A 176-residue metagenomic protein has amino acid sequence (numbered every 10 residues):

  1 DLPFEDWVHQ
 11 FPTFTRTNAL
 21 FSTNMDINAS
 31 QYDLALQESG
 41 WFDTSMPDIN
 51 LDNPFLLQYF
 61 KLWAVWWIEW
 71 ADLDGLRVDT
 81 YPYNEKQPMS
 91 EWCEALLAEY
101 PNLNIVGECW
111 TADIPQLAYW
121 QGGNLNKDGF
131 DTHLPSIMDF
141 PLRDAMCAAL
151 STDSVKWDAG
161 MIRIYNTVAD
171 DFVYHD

Functional and structural regions predicted by a protein language model:
D1-W70, E91-E99, N104, P115-Q116 (+3 more regions): Substrate-binding/active-site clefts of carbohydrate-active enzymes
T44, H175-D176: Sequence-level motif detector for i,i+2 pairs with an aromatic at +2
W63-G75, T80-H175: Active-site-proximal helices and loops of the catalytic beta/alpha 8
